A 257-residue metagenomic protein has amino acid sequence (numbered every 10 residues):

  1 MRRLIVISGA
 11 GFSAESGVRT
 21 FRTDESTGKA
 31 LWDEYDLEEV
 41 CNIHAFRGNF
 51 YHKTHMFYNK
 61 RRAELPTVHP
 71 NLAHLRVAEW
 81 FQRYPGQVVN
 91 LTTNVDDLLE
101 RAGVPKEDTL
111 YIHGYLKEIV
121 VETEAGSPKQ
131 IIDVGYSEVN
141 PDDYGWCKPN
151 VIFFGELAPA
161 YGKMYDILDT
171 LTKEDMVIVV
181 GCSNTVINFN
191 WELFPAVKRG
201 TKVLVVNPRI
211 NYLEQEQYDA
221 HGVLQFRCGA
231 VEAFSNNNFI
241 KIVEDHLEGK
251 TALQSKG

Functional and structural regions predicted by a protein language model:
M1-G257: Conserved catalytic core of sirtuin-type NAD+-dependent deacylases
